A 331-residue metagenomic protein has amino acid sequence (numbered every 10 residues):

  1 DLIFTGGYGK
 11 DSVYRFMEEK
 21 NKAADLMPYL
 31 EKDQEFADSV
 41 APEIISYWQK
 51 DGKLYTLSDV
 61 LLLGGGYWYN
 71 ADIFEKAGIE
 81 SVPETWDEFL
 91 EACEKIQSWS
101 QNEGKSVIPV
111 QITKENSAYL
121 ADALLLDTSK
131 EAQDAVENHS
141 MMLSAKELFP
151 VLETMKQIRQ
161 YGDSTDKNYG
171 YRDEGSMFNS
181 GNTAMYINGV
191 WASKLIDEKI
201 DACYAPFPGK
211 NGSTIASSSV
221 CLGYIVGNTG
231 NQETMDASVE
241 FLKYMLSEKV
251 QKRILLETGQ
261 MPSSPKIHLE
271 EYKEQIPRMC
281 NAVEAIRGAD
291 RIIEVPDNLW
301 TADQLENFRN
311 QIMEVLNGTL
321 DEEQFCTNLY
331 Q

Functional and structural regions predicted by a protein language model:
D1-F4, A184-G189: Paired acidic/hydrophobic, glycine-rich loop segments that form the ligand-binding mouth/hinge of periplasmic-binding
Y8-G64, A205, E274-I276, R287: Hinge/lid segment of periplasmic solute-binding proteins
D25-V40, S81, S100-Q101, P109-V110 (+4 more regions): Short, solvent-exposed loop/beta-turn-alpha elements that line the ligand-binding surface or hinge of extracytoplasmic
Q49-V60, G65, L90-S140: Extracytoplasmic/periplasmic solute-binding protein
K76-A77, Q160-Y161, D197-M261, N310: Extracytoplasmic/periplasmic substrate-recognition and gating elements
W86-L90, D166-N179: Short helix-initiation/N-cap motifs at beta->coil->alpha
A92-E94, N138-N168: Glycine-centered hinge/linker elements that transmit conformational signals in sensory and ligand-binding systems
A205, L255-R309, M313-E314: Long, aromatic- and glycine/proline-rich binding clefts that accommodate carbohydrate-like moieties
